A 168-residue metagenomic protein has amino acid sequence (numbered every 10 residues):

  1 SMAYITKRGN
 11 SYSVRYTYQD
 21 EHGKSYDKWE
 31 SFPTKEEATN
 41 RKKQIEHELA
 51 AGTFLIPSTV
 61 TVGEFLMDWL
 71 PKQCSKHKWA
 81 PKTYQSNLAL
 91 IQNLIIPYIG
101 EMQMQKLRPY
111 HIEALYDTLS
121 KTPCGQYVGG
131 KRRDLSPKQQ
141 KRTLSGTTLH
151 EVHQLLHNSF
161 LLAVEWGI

Functional and structural regions predicted by a protein language model:
S1, A163-I168: Short, intrinsically disordered, charge-balanced linker/junction segments flanking boundaries in proteins
S1-P33: Short, Arg/Lys-rich segments that mark the N-terminal edge of DNA/RNA- and chromatin-recognition modules
D20-H22, E36, C74, P123: Residues that cap or initiate secondary-structure elements
P33-L49: A short, charged, amphipathic alpha-helix used as a generic interaction element across diverse proteins
L49-V60: Intrinsic-disorder/low-complexity linker and hinge segments
S58-V164: Short, Lys/Arg-enriched alpha-helical recognition elements, typified by the DNA-recognition helix
